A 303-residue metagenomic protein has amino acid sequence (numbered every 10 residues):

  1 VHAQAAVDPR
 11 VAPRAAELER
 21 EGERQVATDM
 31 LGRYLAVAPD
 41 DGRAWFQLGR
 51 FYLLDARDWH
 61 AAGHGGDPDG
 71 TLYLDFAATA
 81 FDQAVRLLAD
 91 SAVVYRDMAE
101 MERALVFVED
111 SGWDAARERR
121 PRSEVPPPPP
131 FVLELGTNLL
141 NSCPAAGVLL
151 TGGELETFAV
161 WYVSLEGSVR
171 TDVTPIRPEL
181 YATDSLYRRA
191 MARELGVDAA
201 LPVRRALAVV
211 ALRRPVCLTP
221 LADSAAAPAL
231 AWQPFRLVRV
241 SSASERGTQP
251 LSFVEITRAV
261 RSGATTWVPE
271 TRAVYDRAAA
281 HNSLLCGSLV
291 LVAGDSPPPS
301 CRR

Functional and structural regions predicted by a protein language model:
H2-A145, S164-R303: ER/secretory pathway lumenal C-terminal domains and tails of membrane proteins involved in glycoprotein biogenesis
F131, E154-L155: Short beta->alpha linker loops
L150-E154, P178: Short His-Asn-centered micro-motif
F158-V160: Phosphate- and divalent-cation-binding pockets in alpha/beta enzyme and binding domains that engage nucleotide-derived
